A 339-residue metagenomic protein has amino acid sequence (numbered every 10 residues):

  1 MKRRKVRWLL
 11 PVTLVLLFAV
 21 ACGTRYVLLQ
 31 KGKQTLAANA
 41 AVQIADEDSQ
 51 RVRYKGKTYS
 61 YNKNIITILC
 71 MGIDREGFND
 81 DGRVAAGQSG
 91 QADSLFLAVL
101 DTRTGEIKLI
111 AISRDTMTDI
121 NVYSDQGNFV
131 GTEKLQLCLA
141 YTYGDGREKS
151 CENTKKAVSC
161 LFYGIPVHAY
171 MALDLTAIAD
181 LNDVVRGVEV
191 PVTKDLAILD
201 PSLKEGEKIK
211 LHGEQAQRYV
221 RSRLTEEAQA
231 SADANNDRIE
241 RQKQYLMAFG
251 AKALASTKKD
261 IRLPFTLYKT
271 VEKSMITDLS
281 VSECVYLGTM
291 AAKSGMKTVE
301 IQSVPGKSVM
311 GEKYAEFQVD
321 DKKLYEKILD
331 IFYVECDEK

Functional and structural regions predicted by a protein language model:
M1-V15: N-terminal Sec-pathway targeting helices
P11, A21-K339: Non-catalytic, solvent-exposed segments at the cell envelope interface
L16-V20: Hydrophobic core
